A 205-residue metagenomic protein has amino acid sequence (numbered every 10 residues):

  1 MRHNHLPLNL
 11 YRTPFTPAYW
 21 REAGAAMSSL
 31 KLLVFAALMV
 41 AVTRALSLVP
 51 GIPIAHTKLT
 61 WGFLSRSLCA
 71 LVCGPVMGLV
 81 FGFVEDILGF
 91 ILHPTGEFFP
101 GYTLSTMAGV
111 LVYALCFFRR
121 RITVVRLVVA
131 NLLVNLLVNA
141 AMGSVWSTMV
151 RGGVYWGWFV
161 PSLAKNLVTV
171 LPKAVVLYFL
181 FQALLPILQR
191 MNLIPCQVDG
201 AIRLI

Functional and structural regions predicted by a protein language model:
R2-A18, P100-M142: Alpha-helical transmembrane segments and their immediate juxtamembrane flanks in integral membrane proteins
R2-C69, V76-V80, N192-P195: Hydrophobic transmembrane alpha-helices
H3-Y11, F15-Y19, G82, D86 (+5 more regions): Noncatalytic linker/hinge segments flanking ATPase motor cores
P14-A18, M39-A45, W61-G62, D86-F90 (+3 more regions): Short amphipathic alpha-helical segments, especially helix-boundary/capping motifs
A36, V40, R44, A70 (+10 more regions): Small-residue faces within membrane-embedded alpha-helices
L46-F117, R126: Alpha-helical membrane segments and adjacent membrane-interface helices in multi-pass membrane proteins
L48-T57, P94-G101, R121-I205: Membrane-embedded alpha-helical hairpins and interfacial helices in multi-pass inner-membrane proteins
